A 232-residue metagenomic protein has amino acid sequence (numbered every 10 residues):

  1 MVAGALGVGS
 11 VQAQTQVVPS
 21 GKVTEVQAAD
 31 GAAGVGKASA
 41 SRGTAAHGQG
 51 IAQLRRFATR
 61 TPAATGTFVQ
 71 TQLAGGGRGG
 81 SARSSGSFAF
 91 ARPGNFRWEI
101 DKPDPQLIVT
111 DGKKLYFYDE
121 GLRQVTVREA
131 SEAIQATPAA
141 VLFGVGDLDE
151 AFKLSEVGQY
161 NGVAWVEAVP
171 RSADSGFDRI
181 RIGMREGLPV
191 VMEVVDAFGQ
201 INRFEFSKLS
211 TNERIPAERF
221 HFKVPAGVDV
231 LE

Functional and structural regions predicted by a protein language model:
M1-G7: Bacterial N-terminal signal peptides
G7-R60, E232: Compositionally biased, proline/threonine/alanine/serine-rich low-complexity intrinsically disordered stretches
G48-R55, G112, A139, R203: Extracytoplasmic/secreted envelope proteins and their assembly/folding machinery, especially bacterial periplasmic
T59-G112: N-terminal mature ectodomain segment of secretory-pathway/periplasmic proteins
V69-L73, E99-D101, Y118-E120, V169-R171 (+1 more regions): A generic structural motif
G94-N95, K114, L188-V191: Structural motif
F117-F143: Acidic/charged, solvent-exposed loop-and-adjacent secondary-structure segments enriched in E/D, K/R, S/T, and G/P
T126, D147-K153, Q159-E232: Gly/Pro-enriched, hydrophobic low-complexity segments that function as extracytoplasmic propeptides/linkers
